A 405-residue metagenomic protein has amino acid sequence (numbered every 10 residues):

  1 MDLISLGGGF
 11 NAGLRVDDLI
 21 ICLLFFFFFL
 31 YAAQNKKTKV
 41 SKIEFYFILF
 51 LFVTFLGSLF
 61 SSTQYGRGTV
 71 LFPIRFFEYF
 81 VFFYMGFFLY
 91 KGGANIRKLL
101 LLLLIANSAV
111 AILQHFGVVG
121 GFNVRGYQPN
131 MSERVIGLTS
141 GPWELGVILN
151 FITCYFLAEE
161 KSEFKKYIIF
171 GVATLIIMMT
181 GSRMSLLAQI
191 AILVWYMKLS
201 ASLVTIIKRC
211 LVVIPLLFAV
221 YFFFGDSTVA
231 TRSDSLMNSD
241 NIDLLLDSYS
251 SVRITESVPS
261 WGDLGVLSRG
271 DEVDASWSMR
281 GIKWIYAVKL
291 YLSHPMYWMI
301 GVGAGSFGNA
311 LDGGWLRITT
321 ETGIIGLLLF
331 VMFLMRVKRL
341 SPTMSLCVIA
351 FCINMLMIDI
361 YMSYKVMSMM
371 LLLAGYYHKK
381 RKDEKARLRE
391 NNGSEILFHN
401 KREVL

Functional and structural regions predicted by a protein language model:
M1-Q34, T54-S61, I349-I353, M369: N-terminal signal-anchor transmembrane segment
D17-F25, L71-Y84, W143-A158, R183-Y196 (+3 more regions): Hydrophobic core segments of transmembrane alpha-helices in multi-pass, intramembrane catalytic enzymes
D17-L19, I43-F55, T63-F88, L99 (+1 more regions): Aromatic-anchored transmembrane helix interface
I20-K36, N150-E159, Y286-K289, W298 (+1 more regions): Hydrophobic, aromatic-rich transmembrane alpha-helices and their immediate juxtamembrane boundary segments
F45-I48, F164, V194-C210, W315-M355 (+4 more regions): Hydrophobic transmembrane alpha-helices and their immediate junctions
R97-F122, L138-L199: Alpha-helical transmembrane segments of multi-pass inner-membrane proteins
A109, H115, S200-R269, L290-S293: A membrane-periplasm/extracellular boundary helix in multi-pass inner-membrane enzymes that assemble envelope glycans
G121-V124, I136, P259-I325: Long extracytoplasmic/lumenal interhelical loops at the membrane interface of multi-pass membrane proteins
